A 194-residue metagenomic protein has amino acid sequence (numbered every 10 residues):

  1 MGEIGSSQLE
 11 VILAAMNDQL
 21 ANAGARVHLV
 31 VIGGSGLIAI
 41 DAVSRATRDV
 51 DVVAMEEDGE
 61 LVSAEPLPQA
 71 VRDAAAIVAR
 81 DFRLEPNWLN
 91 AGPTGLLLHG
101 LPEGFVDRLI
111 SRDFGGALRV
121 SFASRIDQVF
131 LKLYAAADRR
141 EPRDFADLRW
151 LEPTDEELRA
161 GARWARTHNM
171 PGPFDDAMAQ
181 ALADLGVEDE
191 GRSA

Functional and structural regions predicted by a protein language model:
M1-A194: Compositionally biased terminal segments of proteins
